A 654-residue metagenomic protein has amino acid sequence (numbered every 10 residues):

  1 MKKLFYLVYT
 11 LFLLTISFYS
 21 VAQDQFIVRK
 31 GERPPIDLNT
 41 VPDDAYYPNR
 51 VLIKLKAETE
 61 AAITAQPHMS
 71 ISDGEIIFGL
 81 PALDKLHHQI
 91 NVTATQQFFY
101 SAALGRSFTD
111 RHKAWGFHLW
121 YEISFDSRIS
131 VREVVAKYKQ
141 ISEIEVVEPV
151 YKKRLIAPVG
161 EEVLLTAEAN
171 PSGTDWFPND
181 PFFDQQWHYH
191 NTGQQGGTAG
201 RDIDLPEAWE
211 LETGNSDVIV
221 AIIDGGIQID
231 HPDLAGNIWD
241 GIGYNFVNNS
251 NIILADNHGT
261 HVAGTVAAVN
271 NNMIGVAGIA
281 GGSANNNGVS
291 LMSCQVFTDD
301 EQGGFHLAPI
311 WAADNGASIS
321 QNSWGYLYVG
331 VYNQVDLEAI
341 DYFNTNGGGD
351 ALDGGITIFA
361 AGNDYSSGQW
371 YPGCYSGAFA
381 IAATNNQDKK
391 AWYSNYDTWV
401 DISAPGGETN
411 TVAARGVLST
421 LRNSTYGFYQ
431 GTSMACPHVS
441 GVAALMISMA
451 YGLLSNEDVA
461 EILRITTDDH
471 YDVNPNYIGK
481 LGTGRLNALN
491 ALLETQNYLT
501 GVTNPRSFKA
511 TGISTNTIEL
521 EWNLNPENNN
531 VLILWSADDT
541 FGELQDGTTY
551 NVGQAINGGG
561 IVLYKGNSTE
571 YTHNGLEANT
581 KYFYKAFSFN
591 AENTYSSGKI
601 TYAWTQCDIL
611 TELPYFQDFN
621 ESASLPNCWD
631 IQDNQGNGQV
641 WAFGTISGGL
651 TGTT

Functional and structural regions predicted by a protein language model:
L104-E122, K139-I219, H231-D233, N237 (+1 more regions): Protease zymogen maturation seam
P206, V218-V220, G225, I238 (+5 more regions): Subtilisin-like peptidase catalytic core
V247-A255, V276, Q302-G303, Q321-D401 (+3 more regions): Substrate-binding/specificity loop regions of serine endopeptidase catalytic domains, predominantly subtilases
A263-T265, C294-F297, S318, N322 (+1 more regions): Hydrolase catalytic cores
I310, N315-N322, Y332-Q334, A339 (+4 more regions): C-terminal subdomain of the subtilisin-like protease fold in secreted/lumenal serine endopeptidases
N497-N529, A578, T594-T611: Pro/Thr/Ser/Gly-rich low-complexity, intrinsically disordered linker/stalk tracts
W535-E577, A591-E592: Recognizes extended acidic, P/S/T-rich segments that occur within or adjacent to Ig-like beta-sandwich modules
E612-T654: Extracellular glycan-recognition surfaces and repeat-rich motifs
